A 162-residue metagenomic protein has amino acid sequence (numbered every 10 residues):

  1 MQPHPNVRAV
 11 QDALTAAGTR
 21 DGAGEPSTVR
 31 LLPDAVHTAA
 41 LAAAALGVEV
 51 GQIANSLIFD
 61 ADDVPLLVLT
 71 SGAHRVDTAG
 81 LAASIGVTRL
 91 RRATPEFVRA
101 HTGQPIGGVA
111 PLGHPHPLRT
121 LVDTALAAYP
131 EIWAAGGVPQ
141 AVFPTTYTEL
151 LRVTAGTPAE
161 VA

Functional and structural regions predicted by a protein language model:
M1-A162: Extended, low-hydrophobicity, polar/charged segments
